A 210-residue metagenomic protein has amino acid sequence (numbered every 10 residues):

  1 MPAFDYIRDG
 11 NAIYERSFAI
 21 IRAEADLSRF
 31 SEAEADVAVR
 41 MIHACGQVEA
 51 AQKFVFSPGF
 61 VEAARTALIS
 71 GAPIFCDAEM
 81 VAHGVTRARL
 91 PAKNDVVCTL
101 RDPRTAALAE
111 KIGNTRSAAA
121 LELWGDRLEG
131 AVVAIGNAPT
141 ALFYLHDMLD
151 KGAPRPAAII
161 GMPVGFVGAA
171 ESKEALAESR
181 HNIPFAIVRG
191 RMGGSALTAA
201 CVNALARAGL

Functional and structural regions predicted by a protein language model:
M1-E32: Charged, compositionally biased N-terminal leader segments and the immediate start of the first structured element
I20-S28, A44-V48, A67-G71, A88 (+4 more regions): Change "in soluble alpha/beta enzymes" to "in soluble alpha/beta proteins
R29-H43: N-terminal glycine-rich anion-binding loops that anchor highly charged ligand groups
A44-Q52, A106-A107: Short, basic, glycine/proline-bearing loop/turn elements
Q52-A67: A short, well-structured juxtamembrane/interface segment
A78-L149, A157-G165, K173: Conserved mixed alpha/beta catalytic, RNA-binding, or beta-rich assembly cores of soluble enzyme, regulatory
V167-L210: C-terminal functional extensions of proteins
